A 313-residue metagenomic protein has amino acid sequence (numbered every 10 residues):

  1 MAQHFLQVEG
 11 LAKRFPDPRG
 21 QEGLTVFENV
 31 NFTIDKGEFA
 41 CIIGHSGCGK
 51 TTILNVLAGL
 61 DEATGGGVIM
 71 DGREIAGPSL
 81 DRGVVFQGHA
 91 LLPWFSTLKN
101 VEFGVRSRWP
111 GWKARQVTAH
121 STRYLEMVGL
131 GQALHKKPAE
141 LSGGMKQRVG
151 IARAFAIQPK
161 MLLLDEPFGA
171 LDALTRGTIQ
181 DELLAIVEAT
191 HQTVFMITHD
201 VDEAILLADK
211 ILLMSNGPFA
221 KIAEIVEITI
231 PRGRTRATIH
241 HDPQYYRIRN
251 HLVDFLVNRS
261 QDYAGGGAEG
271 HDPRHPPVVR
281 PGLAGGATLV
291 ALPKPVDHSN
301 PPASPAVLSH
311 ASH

Functional and structural regions predicted by a protein language model:
I43-H45: The feature captures the beta-strand-to-loop junction immediately N-terminal to the Walker
A58: Helix-to-loop junction immediately C-terminal to a conserved catalytic motif
G66-P78: Conserved ABC transporter NBD signature motif
L98-R106, T118: Short helical segment in ABC ATPase nucleotide-binding domains corresponding to the A-loop/adjacent helical element
A114-A133, A185: Conserved ABC ATPase "signature" region
K137-L141, M145: Conserved ABC ATPase signature
A156-K160: A short, proline-enriched helix->beta-strand linker immediately N-terminal to the Walker B motif in ABC-type P-loop
